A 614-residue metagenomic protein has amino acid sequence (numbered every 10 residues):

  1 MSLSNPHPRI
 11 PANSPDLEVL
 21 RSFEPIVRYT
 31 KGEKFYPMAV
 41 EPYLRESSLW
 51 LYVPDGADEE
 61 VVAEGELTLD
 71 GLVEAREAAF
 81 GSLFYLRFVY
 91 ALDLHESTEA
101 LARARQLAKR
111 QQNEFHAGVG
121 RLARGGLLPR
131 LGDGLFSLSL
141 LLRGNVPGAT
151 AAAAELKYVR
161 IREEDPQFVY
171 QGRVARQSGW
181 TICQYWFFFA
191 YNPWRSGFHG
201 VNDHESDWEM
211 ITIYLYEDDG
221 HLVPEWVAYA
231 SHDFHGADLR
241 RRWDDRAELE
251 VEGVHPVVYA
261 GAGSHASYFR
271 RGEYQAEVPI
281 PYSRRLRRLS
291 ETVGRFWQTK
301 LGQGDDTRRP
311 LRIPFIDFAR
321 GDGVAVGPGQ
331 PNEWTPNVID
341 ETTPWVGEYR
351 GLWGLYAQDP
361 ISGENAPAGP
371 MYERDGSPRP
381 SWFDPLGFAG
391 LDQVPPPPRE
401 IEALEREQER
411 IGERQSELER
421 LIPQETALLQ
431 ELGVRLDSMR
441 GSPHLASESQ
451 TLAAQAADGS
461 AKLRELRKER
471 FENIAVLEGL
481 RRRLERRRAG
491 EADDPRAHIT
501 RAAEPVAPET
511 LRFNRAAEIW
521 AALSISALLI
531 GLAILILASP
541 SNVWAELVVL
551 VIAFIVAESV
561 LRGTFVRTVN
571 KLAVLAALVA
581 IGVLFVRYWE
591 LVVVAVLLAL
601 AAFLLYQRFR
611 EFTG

Functional and structural regions predicted by a protein language model:
M1, L432, M439, L445 (+3 more regions): Bacterial/eukaryotic Sec-type N-terminal signal peptides
S2, Q112-A149, A153-Y158, A475 (+1 more regions): Alpha-helical membrane-anchoring segments
S2-G120, G125-G126, R130-D133, G172-W180 (+3 more regions): Domain-length functional cores that host ligand/cofactor binding and catalytic or interaction surfaces in mature
K31-K34, K109, K157, K300 (+3 more regions): Context-gated lysine
S137-R143, T150-G200: Extended, loop-rich substrate-binding clefts of extracytoplasmic carbohydrate-active enzymes
T181-Q184, E205, K571, Q607-R608: Functionally constrained cores in energy, signaling, and assembly domains
I411-R488, A492: Heptad-repeat coiled-coil alpha-helices
D494, H498-G614: Alpha-helical transmembrane segments of integral membrane proteins
